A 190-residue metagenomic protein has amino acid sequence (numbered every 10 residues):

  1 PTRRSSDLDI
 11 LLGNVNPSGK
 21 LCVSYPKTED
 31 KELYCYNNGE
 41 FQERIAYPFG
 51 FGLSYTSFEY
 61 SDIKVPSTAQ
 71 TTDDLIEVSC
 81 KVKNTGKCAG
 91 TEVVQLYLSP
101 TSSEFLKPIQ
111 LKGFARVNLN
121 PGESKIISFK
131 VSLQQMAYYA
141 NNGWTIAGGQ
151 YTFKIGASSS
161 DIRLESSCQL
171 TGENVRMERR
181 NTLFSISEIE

Functional and structural regions predicted by a protein language model:
R3-T91, Q95-L98, G148-G156, G172-E190: Secreted, periplasmic, or luminal enzymes acting at the cell surface/secretory milieu
L8, I126, S160: Short, electropositive, low-hydrophobicity segments enriched in small/polar residues
L75-E77, S124-S128, R163-E165: Intrinsic-disorder/low-complexity, polar/charged segments enriched in Ser/Thr/Lys/Arg/Asp/Glu/Gln
A89-L96, K107, Y139-N142: Short, hydrophobic/aromatic beta-strand segments
S99-E104, S158: Change "in extracellular beta-sheet-rich domains … of secreted and cell-surface proteins" to "in beta-sheet-rich domains
S103-Y139: Intrinsically disordered, low-complexity Pro/Gly/Ser/Thr-rich segments with frequent PxxP/GP/PP motifs and embedded
L133-E178: Terminal connector regions
